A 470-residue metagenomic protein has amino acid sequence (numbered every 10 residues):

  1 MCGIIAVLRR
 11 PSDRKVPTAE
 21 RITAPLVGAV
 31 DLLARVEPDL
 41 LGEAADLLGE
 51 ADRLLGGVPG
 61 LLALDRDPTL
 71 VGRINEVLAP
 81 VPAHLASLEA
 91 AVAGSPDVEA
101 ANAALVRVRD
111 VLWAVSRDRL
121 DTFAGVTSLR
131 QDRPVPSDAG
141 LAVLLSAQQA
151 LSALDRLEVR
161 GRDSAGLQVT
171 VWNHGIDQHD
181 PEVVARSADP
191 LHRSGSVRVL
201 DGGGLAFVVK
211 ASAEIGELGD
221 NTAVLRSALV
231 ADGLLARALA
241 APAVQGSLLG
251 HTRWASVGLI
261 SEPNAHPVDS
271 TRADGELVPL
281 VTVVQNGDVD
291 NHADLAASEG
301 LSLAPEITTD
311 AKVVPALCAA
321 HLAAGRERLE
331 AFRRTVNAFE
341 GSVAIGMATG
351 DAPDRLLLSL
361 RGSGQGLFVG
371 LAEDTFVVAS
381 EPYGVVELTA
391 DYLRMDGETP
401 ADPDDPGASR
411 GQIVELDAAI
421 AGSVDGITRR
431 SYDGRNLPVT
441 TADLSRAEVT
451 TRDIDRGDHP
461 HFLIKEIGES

Functional and structural regions predicted by a protein language model:
M1-E469: Conserved short alpha-helical segments that host acidic/polar catalytic motifs at enzyme active sites
